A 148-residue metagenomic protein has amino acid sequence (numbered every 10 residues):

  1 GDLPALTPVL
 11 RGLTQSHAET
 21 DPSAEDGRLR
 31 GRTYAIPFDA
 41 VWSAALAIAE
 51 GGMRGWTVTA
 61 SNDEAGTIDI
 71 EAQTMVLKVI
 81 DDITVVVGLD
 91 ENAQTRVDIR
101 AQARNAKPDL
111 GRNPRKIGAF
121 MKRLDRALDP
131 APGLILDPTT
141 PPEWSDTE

Functional and structural regions predicted by a protein language model:
G1-E148: Ser/Thr-rich, low-complexity intrinsically disordered terminal regions
